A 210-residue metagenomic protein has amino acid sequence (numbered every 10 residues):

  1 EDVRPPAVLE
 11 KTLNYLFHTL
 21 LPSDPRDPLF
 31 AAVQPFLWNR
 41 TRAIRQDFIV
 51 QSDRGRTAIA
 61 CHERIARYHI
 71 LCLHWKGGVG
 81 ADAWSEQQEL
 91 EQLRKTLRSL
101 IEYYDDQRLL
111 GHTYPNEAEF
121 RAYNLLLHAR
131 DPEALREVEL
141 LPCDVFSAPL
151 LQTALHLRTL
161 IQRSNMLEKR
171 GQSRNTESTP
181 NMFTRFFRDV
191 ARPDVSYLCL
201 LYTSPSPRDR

Functional and structural regions predicted by a protein language model:
E1-D53: N-terminal alpha-helical interaction modules that lie
P6, E10-L13, Q34, W38-T41 (+7 more regions): Generic preference for well-ordered alpha-helical elements
L9-L20, I44, L100, T153-L157 (+2 more regions): Generic structural signal of hydrophobic/aromatic residues within well-ordered alpha-helices of folded domains
F17, F30, F36, F48 (+5 more regions): Phenylalanine-focused residue identity feature
P22-F30, V50-Q51, G80-S85, N181-R185 (+1 more regions): Short interface patches used for recognition in eukaryotic signaling and trafficking proteins
I49-I161: Eukaryote-skewed repeat-based solenoidal scaffolds used as protein-protein interaction platforms, primarily
C143-L200: Long, low-complexity, charged/polar intrinsically disordered regions in eukaryotic proteins
Y202-D209: Conserved small/polar residues in nucleotide/adenosyl-binding loops
